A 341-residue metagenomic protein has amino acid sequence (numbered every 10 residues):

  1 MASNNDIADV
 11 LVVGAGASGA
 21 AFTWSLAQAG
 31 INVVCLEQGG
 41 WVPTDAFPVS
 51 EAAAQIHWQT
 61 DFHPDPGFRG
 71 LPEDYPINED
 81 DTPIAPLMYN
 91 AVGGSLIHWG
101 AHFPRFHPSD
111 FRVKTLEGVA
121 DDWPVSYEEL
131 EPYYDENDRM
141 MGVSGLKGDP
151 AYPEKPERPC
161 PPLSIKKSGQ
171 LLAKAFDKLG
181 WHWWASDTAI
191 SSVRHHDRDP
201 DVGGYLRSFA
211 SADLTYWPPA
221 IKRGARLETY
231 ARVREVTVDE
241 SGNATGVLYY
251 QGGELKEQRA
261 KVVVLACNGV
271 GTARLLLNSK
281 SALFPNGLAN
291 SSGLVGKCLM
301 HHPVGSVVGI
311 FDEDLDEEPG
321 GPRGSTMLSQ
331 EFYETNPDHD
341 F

Functional and structural regions predicted by a protein language model:
M1-I7: A short, basic/flexible loop-to-alpha-helix module at the beginning of a structural domain
A8-C35: N-terminal Rossmann-like FAD-binding beta1-loop-alpha1 element of flavoenzymes
A17, Y230-R234, G252: Conserved SAM/SAH-binding loop
S25-Q28, N32, G39-E51, V236-D239 (+1 more regions): Glycine-rich loop(s) and the adjacent beta-strand/alpha-helix scaffold that form part
I31, Q38-G100, Y127-E136, G169 (+2 more regions): N-terminal FAD cofactor-binding segment of flavoenzymes
T44-P48, S95, G100-A101, D110 (+3 more regions): Short, solvent-exposed loop/turn and secondary-structure capping segments
Q59-T60, Y75-E79, H102-R105, K114-V233: Conserved redox-cofactor binding core of oxidoreductases
D74-M88, S95, W123-P124, S292-F341: FAD cofactor-binding and catalytic pocket of flavoenzymes
